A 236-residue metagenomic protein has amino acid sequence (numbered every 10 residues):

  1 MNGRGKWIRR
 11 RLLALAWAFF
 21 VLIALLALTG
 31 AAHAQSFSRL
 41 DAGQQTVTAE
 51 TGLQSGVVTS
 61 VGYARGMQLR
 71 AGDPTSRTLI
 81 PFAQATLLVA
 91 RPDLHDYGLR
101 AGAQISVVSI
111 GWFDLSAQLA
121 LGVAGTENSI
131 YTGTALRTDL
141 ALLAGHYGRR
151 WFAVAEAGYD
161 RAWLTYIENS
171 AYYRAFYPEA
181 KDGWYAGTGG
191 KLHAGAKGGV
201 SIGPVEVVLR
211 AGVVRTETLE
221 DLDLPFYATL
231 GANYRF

Functional and structural regions predicted by a protein language model:
A32-R91: Short glycine/proline- and aromatic-enriched beta-strand/turn motifs that initiate or cap beta-hairpins
Q35-G43, Q68-I80, V107-L115, Y147-A153 (+1 more regions): Short loop/turn motifs that connect adjacent beta-strands in outer-membrane beta-barrel proteins
Q45-A49, S76-A83, F113-L119, T138 (+4 more regions): Transmembrane beta-strands of outer-membrane beta-barrel proteins
T48, G62-A64, R100-I105, A141-G145 (+2 more regions): Outer-membrane beta-barrel architecture
T51-V57, R65-M67, A85-R91, I105-V107 (+7 more regions): Transmembrane beta-strands of outer-membrane beta-barrel pores
G52-S60, S76, P92-G98, I110 (+3 more regions): Transmembrane beta-barrel outer-membrane domains
S129-L219, N233-F236: Outer-membrane beta-barrel transmembrane domain signature
L224-F236: Outer-membrane beta-barrel "beta-signal"
